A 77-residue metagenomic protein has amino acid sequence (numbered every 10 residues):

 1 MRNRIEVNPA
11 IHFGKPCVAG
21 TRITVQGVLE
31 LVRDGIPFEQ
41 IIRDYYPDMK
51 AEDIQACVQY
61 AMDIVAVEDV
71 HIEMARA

Functional and structural regions predicted by a protein language model:
R2-C17: Short, Lys/Arg-enriched N-terminal segment that forms or immediately precedes the first helix of a structured domain
T24-A77: Long, charge-rich, low-complexity alpha-helical segments
